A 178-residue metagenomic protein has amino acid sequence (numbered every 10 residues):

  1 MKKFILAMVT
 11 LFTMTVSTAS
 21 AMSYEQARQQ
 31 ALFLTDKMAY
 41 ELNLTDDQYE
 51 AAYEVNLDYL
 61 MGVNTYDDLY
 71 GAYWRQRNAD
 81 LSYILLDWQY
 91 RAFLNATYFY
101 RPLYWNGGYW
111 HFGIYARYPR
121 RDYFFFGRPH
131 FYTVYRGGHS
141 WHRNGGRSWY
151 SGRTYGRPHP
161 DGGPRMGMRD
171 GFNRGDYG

Functional and structural regions predicted by a protein language model:
M1-A27: Bacterial Sec-dependent N-terminal signal peptides
Y24-Y177: Low-complexity segments
